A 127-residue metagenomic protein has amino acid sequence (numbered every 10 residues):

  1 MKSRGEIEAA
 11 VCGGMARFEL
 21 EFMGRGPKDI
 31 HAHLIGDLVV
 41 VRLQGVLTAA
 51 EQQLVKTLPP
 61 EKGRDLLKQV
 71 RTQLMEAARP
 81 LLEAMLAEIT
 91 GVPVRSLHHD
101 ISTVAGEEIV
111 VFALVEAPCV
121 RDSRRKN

Functional and structural regions predicted by a protein language model:
M1-N127: Interaction-mediating elements
